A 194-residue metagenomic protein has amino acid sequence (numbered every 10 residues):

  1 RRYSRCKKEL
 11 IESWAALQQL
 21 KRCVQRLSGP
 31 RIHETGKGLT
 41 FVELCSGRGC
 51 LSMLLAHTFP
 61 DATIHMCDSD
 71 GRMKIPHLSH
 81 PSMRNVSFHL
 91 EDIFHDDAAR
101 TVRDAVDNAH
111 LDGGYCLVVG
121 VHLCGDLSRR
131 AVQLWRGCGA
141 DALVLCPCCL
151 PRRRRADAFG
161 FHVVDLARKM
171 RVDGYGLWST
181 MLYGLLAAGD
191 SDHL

Functional and structural regions predicted by a protein language model:
R1-L194: Class I S-adenosyl-L-methionine
